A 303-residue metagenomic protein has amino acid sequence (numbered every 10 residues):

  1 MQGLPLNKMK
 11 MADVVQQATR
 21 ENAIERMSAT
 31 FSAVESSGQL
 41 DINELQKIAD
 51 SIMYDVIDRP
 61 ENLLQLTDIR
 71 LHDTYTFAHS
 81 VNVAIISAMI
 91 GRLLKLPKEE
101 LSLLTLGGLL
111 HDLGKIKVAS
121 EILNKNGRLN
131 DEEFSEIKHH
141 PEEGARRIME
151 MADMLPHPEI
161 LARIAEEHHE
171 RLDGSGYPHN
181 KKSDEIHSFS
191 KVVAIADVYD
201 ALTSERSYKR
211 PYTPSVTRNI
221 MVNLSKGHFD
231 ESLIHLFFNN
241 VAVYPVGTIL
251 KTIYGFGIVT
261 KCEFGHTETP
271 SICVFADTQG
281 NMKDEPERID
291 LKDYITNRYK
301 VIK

Functional and structural regions predicted by a protein language model:
M1-R70, T74-Y75, I272-K303: Non-catalytic interface/linker regions that flank or bridge core catalytic/transmembrane domains
S28, S32, A88, A145-M149 (+1 more regions): Amphipathic alpha-helical segments within well-ordered protein domains
A49-I52, L63-T67, S87, L104-G108 (+3 more regions): Short alpha-helical scaffolding segments that buttress acidic/His motifs in well-ordered protein cores
D55-L63, L113-S120, H168, L172-S175: A short secondary-structure junction motif
T67-L71, A78-V81, L93-I164, D184: Divalent metal-dependent catalytic cores for phosphoryl transfer on phosphate-bearing substrates
M89-I90, G247: Alpha-helical transmembrane segments of multipass membrane proteins
K125-R147, R171-V274: Divalent-cation-assisted or electrostatically stabilized phosphate/pyrophosphate-binding catalytic cores
